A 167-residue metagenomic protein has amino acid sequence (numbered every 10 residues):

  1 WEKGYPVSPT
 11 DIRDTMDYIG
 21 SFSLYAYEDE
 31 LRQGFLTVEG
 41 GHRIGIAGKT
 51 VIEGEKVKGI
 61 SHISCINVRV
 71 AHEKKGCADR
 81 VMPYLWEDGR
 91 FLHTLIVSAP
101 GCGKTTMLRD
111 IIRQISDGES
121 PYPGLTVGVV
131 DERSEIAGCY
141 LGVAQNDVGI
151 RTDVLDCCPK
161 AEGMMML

Functional and structural regions predicted by a protein language model:
W1-G40: N-terminal accessory targeting/assembly segments
S8-T15, H42, L92, M107 (+3 more regions): Helical mechanochemical/support elements of P-loop NTPase systems and associated helical scaffolds
D17-G20, L24, V51, W86 (+4 more regions): Signal for well-folded cores of large energy- and translation-related assemblies
L24-F91: P-loop NTP-binding catalytic core
I52, K75, G101-C102, R133-A137 (+1 more regions): Short, catalytically relevant binding-site loops at active-site mouths
I60, D110, G142-Q145: Short, glycine/charged-enriched secondary-structure capping and boundary segments
C77-V130: P-loop NTPase nucleotide-binding module
S116-A161, M165: P-loop NTPase switch/communication element
